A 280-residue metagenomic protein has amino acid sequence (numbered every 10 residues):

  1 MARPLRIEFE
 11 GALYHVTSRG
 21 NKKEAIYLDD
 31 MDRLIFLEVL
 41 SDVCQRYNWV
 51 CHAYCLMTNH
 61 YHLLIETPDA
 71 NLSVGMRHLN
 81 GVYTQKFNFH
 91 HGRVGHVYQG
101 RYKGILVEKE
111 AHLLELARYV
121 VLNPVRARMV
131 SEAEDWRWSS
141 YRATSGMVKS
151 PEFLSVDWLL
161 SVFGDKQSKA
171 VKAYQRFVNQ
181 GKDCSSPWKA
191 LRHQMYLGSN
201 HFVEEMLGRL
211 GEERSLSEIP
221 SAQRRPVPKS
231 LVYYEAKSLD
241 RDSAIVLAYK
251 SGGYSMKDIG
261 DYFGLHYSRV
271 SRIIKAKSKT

Functional and structural regions predicted by a protein language model:
M1-A53, M57, E66-T280: Short Pro-Cys-Gly-centered "Cys-loop" motif that presents a nucleophilic cysteine in a tight turn
H62-L63: Amphipathic alpha-helical hairpins
